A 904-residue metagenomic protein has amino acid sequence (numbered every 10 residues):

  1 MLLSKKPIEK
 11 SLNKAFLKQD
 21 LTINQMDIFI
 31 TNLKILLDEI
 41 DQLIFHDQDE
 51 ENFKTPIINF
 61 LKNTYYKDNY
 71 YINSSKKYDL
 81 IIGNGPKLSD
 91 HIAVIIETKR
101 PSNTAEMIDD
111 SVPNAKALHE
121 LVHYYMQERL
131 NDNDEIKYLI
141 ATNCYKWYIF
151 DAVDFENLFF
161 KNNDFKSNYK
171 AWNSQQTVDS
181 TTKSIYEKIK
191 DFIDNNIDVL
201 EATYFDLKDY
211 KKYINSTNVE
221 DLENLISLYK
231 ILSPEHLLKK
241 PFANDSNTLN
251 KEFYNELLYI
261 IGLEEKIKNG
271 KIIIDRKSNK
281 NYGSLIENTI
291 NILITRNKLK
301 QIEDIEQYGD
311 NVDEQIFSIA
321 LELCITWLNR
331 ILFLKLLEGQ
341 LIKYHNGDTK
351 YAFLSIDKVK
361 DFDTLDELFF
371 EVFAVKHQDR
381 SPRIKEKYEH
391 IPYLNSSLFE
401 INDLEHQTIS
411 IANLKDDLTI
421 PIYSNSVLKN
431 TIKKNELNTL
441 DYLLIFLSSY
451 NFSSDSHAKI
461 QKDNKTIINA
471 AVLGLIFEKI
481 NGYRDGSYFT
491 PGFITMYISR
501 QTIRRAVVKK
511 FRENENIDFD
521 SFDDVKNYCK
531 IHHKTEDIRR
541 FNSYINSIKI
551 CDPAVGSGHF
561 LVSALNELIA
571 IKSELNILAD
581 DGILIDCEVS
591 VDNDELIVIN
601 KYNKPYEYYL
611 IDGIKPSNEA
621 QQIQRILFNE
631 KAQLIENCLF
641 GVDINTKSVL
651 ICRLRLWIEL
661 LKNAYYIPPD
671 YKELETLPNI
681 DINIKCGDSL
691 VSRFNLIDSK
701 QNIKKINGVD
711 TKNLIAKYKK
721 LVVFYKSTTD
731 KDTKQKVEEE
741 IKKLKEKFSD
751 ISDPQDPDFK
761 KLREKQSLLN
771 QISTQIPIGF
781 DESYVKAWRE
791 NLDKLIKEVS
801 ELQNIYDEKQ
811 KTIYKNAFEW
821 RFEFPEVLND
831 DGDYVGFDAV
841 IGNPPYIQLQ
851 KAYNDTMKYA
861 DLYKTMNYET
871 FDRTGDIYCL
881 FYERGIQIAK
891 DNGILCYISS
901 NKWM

Functional and structural regions predicted by a protein language model:
L2, K18-K34, L43-I44, Y78-D79 (+3 more regions): Charged, often flexible domain-edge or linker segments that flank or initiate folded functional domains
F29-N73: Acidic-basic catalytic patches of nuclease active cores, encompassing PD-(D/E)XK and other metal-cofactor nuclease
P56, F60-L61, L328, T502 (+4 more regions): Structural preference for long, well-ordered alpha-helical segments in enzyme cores
N163-K166, I697-G708, L849-F871, S900-M904: A mobile, often basic/glycine-rich helix-loop segment that functions as the active-site lid/recognition loop
H559, D688, G842-Y846, N901: Amphipathic alpha-helical repeat scaffolds
I571, D833-K851: Carboxylate/His-rich catalytic cores and anion/metal-binding grooves
K864-I888: Glycine-rich S-adenosyl-L-methionine
A889-I894: Short glycine-dipeptide loop
